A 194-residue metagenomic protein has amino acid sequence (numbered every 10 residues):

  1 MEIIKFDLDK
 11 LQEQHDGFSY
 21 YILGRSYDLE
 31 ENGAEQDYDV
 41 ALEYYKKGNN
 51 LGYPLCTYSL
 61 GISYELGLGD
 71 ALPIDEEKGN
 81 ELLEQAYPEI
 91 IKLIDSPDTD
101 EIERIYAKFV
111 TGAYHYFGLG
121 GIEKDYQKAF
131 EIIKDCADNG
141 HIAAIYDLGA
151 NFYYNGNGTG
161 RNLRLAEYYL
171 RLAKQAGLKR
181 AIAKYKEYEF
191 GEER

Functional and structural regions predicted by a protein language model:
M1-S26: N-terminal segments that cap or nucleate solenoid repeat domains
I3, Q175-R194: Terminal, low-structured helical/coil segments at or just beyond the last alpha-helical repeat
E13-G17, L29-E31, L51-P54, G67-G69 (+10 more regions): Short helix-capping/linker turns of helical repeat alpha-solenoids
Y20-Y27, Y44, T57-Y64, L82 (+4 more regions): TPR/Sel1-like alpha-solenoid repeat signature
G24-E35, G61-L72, G112-E123, G149-G160 (+1 more regions): Short coil/turn linking the two alpha-helices of tandem helical-hairpin repeats
F130-A176: Ankyrin-repeat and related helical/solenoid repeat scaffolds used for protein-protein interactions
